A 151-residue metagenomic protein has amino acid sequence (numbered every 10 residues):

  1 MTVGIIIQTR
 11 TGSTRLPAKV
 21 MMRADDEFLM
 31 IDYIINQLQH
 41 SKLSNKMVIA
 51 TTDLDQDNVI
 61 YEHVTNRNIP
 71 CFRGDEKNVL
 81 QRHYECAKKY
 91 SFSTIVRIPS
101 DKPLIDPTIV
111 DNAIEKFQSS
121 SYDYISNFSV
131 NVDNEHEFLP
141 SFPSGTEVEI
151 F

Functional and structural regions predicted by a protein language model:
M1-P17: N-terminal nucleotide-binding beta1-loop-alpha1 segment
V3, N45, S93, D123: Conserved acidic residues
T9, T51-D53: Short beta-strand/turn micro-motifs composed of small residues that flank or help shape donor/cofactor-binding pockets
V20-D25: Short glycine-enriched, charge-decorated loop/helix-capping segments at active-site entrances that position
L29-M47, N66-R67: A short, N-terminal amphipathic alpha-helix
D53-S120: Short phosphate-binding loop-to-helix
I105-F151: Conserved core of the sugar-phosphate nucleotidyltransferase
